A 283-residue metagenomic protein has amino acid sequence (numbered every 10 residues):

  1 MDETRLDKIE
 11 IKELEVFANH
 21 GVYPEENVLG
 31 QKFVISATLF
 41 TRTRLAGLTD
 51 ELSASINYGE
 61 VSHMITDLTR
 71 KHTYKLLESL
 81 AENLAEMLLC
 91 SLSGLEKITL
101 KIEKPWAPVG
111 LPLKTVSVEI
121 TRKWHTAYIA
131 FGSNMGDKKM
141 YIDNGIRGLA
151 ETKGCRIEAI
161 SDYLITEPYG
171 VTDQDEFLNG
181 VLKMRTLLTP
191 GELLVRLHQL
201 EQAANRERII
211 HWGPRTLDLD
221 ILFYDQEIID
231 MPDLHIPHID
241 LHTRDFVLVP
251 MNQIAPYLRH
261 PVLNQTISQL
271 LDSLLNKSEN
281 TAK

Functional and structural regions predicted by a protein language model:
M1-I129, S133: N-terminal, polar/charged subdomain of small-to-medium soluble alpha/beta proteins
R42, G47, W124-T126, Y169-L178 (+2 more regions): Flexible, gly/pro- and Lys/Arg-enriched active-site loops
R44-G59, E151-T189: Short, surface-exposed acidic-centric catalytic microdomains
L84, L88-L89, L149-A150, L197: Hydrophobic C-terminal alpha-helix "anchor/cap" residues
K101-P105, Y163-I165, L222-Y224: Short loop/turn motifs enriched for small/polar and acidic residues
W124-C155, S161-I165: N-terminal beta1-alpha1 ligand-phosphate binding loop
N144-G148, L193-L200: Short amphipathic alpha-helices in soluble, non-transmembrane regions that often serve as interface/regulatory elements
